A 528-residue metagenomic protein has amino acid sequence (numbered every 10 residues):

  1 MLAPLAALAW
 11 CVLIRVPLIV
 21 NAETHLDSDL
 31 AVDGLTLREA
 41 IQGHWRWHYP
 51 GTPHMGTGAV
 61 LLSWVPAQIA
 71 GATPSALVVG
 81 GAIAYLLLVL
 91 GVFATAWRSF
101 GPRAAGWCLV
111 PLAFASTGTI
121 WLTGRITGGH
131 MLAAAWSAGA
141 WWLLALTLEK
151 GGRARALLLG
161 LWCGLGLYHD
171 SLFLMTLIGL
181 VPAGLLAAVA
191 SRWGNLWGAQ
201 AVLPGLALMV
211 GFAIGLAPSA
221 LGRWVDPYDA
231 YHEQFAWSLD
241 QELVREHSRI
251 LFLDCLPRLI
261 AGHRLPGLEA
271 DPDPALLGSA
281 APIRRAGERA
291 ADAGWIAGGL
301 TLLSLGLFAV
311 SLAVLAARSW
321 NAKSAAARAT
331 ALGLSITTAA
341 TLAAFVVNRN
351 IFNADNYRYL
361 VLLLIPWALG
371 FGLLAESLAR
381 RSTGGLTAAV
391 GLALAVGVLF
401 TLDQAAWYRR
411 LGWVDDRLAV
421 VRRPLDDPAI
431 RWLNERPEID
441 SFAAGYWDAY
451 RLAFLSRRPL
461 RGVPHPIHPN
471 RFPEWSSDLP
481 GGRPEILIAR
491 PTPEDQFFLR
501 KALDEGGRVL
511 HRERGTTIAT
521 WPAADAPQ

Functional and structural regions predicted by a protein language model:
P4-A6, L206-A213, A327, A375-R409: Signature aromatic-anchored transmembrane alpha helix within multi-pass, membrane-resident enzymes that catalyze glycan
A9, L185-R192, D273-A327: Hydrophobic, aromatic-rich transmembrane alpha-helices and their immediate juxtamembrane boundary segments
L18-S28, I41-I69, S75: Membrane-proximal lumenal/periplasmic loop motifs of glycosylation machinery
L18-V20, V60, P74-V78, Y85-L88 (+4 more regions): Aromatic- and kink-enriched transmembrane "portal" helix at the membrane-lumen/periplasm boundary that abuts
A40, A138-L158, G166, A188-G194: Membrane-interface transmembrane helices that cradle and orient dolichyl/undecaprenyl
V79-F100, T119, A138-L143, L307-V314: Transmembrane-helix motifs of polytopic, lipid-linked glycan transferases
V202-R284: Membrane-lumen/periplasm interface segments of specific transmembrane helices in polyprenyl phosphate-linked
W295-L303, S324, R328-S382: Hydrophobic/aromatic-rich transmembrane helices and adjacent perimembrane loops
